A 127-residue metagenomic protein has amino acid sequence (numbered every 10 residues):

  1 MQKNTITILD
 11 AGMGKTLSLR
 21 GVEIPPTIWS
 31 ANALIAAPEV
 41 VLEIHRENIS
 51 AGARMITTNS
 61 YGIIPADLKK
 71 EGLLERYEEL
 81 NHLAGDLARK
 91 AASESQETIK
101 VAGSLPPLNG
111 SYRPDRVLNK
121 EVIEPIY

Functional and structural regions predicted by a protein language model:
M1-Y127: Domain-level signal for soluble alpha/beta catalytic cores
